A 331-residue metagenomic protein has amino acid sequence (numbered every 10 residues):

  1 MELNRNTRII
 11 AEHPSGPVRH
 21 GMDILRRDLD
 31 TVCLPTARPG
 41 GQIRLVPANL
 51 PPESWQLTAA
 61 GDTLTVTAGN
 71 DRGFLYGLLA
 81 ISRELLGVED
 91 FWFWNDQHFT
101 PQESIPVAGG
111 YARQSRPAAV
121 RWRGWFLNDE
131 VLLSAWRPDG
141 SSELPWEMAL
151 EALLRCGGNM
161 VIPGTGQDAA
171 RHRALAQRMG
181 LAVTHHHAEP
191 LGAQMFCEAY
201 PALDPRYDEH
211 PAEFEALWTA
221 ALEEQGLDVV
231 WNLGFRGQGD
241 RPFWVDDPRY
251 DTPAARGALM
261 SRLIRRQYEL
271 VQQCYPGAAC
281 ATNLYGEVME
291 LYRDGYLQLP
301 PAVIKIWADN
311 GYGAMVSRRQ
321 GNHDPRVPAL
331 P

Functional and structural regions predicted by a protein language model:
M1-P117: Contiguous, structured surface segment used for ligand recognition
G16-P17, P52, G73-F74, L132-A135 (+7 more regions): Flexible loop/turn segments at secondary-structure boundaries
L34, R173, Q177, P205-A329: Gly/Pro-rich turn-and-neighbor structural signature
D62-H98, D168-A193, A199-E224: Hydrophobic or amphipathic alpha-helical targeting/insertion segments
T65-A68, N128-E143, C156-G164, C197-F214 (+2 more regions): The substrate-binding groove and active-site-proximal loops of carbohydrate-active enzymes, especially glycoside
E89-M160, P331: An acidic-aromatic substrate-binding cleft motif
R123-L127, L154, M160-P163, V183-H186 (+4 more regions): Hydrophobic faces of well-ordered beta-strands that scaffold small-molecule active sites in alpha/beta enzyme cores
S141-R171, L175-T184, L227: Catalytic domains of carbohydrate-active enzymes, especially glycoside hydrolases
